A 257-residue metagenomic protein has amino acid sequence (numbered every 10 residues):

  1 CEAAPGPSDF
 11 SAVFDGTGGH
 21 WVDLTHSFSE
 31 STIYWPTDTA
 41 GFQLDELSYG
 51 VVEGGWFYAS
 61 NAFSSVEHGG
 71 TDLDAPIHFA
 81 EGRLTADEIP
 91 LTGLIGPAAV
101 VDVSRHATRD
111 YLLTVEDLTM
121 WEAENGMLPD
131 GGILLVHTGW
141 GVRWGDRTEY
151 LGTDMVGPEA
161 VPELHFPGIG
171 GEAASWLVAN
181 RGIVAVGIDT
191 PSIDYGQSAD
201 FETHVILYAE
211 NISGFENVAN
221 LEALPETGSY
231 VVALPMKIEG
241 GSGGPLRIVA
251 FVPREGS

Functional and structural regions predicted by a protein language model:
C1-S257: Active-/binding-site microenvironments in catalytic and ligand-binding cores
